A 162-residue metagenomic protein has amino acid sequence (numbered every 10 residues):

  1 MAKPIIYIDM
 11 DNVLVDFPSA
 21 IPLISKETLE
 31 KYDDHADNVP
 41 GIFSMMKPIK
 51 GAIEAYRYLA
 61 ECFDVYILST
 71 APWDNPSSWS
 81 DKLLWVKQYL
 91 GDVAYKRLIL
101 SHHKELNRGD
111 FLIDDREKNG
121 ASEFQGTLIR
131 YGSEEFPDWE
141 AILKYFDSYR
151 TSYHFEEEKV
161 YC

Functional and structural regions predicted by a protein language model:
M1-M46: Active-site neighborhood of HAD-like aspartate-dependent phosphohydrolases
I5, Y95-E123: Conserved Lys-Pro-Asp/Glu-containing loop-to-beta segment of HAD-superfamily phosphomonoesterases, centered on
V15-F17, I67, D74-S78, L106-R108 (+2 more regions): Short catalytic/ligand-binding loop motif for oxyanion handling, primarily in non-cytosolic enzymes, centered on
K47, A52-S80, V86: Substrate-recognition element of Asp-dependent hydrolases with the DxDx(T/V) motif
P76-K104: Active-site donor-binding segments of glycosyltransferases and PAPS-dependent sulfotransferases
F111-K144: Acidic, Mg2+-coordinating phosphoryl-transfer loop and its flanking beta/alpha structural elements, shared across
E135-C162: Ser/Thr/Gly-rich flexible loops in soluble cytosolic domains mediating phosphotransfer, phosphorylation
